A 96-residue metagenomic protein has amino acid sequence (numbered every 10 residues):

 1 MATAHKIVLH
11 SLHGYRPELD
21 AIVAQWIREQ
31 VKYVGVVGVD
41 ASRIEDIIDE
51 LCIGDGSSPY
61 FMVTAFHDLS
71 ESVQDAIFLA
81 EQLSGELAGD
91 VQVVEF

Functional and structural regions predicted by a protein language model:
M1-F96: ATP-dependent carboxylate-amine ligase
